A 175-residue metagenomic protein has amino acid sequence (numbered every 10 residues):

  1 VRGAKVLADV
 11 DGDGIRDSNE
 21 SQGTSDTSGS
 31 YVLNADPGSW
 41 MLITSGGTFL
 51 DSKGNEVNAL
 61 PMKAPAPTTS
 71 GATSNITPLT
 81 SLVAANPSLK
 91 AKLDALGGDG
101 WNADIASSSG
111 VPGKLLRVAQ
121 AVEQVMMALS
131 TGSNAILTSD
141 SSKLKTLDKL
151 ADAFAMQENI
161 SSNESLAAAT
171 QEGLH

Functional and structural regions predicted by a protein language model:
V1-H175: Feature for extracytoplasmic/surface-facing segments of secreted or surface-associated proteins, emphasizing
